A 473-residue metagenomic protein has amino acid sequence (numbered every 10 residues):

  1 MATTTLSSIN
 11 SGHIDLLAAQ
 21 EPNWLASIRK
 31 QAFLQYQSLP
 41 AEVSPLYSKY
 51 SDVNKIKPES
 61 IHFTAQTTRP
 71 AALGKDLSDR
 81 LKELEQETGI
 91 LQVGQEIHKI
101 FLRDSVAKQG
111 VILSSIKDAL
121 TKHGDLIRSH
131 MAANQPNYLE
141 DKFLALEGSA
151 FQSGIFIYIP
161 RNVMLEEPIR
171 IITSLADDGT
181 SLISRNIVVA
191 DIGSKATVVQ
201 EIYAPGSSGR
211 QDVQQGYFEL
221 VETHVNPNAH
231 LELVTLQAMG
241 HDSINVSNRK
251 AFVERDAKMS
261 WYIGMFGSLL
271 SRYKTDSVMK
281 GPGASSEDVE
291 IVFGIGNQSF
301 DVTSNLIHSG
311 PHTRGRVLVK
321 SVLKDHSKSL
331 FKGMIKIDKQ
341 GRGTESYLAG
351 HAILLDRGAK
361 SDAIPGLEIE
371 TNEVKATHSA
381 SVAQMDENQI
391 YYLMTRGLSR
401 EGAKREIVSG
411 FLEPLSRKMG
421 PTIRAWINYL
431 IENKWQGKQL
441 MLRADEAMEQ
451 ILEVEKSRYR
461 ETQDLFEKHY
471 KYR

Functional and structural regions predicted by a protein language model:
M1-E140, L144-A145, G296, L318 (+2 more regions): N-terminal amphipathic, basic helical "cap/leader" segment at the start of enzyme domains
T5, L17, A107, I112-L398 (+1 more regions): Conserved beta-strand/loop scaffold segments within soluble protein domains that form the structured core and edges
